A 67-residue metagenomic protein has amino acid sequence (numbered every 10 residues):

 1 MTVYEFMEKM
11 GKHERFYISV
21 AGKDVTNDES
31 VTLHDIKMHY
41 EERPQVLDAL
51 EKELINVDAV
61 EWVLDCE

Functional and structural regions predicted by a protein language model:
T2-Y4: Short, structural beta-strand-to-alpha-helix junction motif
G11-K12: Short conserved AdoMet
S19-E67: Detector for the mature cores of small, proteolytically processed and post-translationally modified peptide effectors
